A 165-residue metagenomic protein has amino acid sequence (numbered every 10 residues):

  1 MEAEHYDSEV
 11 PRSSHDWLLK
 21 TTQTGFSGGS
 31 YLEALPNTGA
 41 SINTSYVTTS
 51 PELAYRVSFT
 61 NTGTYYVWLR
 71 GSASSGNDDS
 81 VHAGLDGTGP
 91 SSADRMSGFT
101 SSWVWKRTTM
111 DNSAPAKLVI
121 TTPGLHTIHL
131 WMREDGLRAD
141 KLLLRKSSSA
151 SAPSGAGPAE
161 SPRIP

Functional and structural regions predicted by a protein language model:
M1-P165: Extracytoplasmic
